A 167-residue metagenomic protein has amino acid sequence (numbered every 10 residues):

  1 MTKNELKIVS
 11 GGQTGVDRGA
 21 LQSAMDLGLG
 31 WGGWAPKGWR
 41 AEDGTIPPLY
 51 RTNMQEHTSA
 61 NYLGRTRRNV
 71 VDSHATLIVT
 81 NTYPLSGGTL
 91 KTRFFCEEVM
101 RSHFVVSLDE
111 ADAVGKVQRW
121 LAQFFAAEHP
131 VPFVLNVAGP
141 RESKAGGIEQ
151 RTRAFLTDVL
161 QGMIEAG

Functional and structural regions predicted by a protein language model:
T2-V134, R141, G146-I164: Acidic/glycine-enriched connector segments
